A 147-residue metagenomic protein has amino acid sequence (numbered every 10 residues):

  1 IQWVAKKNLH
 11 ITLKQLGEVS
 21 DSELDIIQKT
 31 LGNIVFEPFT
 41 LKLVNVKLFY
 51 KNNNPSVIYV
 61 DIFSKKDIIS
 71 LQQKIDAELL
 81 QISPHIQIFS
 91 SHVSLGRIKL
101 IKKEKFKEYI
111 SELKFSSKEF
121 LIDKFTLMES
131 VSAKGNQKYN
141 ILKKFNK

Functional and structural regions predicted by a protein language model:
I1-K147: Histidine-dependent nucleotide/RNA phosphoesterase domain, centered on the 2H-phosphoesterase fold with its duplicated
